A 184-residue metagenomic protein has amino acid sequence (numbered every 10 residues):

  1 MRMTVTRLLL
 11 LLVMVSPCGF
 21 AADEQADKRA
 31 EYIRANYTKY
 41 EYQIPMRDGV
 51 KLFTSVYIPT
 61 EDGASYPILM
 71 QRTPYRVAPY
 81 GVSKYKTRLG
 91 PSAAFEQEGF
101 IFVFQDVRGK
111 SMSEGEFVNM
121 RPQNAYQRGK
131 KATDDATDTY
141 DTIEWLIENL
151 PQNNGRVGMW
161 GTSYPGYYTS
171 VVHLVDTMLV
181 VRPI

Functional and structural regions predicted by a protein language model:
M1-R7: Positively charged n-region of N-terminal signal peptides that target proteins for export
R7-P17: Bacterial N-terminal signal peptides
G19-A26: Boundary at the C-terminal end of the N-terminal hydrophobic targeting segment
A26-A64: N-terminal cap/lid segment of alpha/beta-hydrolase-fold proteins
V50-L52, A64-I68, E98-F102, N153-V157 (+1 more regions): Loop/turn elements at helix/coil->beta-strand transitions in domains of secreted/extracellular proteins
V56, T87-G90, G166-V171: Short alpha-helical segments and helix-capping/turn motifs at coil-helix boundaries
G63-N149: Cap/lid segment of the alpha/beta-hydrolase catalytic domain
E144-I184: Primarily recognizes the serine-hydrolase "nucleophile elbow" in alpha/beta-hydrolase and SGNH/GDSL folds
